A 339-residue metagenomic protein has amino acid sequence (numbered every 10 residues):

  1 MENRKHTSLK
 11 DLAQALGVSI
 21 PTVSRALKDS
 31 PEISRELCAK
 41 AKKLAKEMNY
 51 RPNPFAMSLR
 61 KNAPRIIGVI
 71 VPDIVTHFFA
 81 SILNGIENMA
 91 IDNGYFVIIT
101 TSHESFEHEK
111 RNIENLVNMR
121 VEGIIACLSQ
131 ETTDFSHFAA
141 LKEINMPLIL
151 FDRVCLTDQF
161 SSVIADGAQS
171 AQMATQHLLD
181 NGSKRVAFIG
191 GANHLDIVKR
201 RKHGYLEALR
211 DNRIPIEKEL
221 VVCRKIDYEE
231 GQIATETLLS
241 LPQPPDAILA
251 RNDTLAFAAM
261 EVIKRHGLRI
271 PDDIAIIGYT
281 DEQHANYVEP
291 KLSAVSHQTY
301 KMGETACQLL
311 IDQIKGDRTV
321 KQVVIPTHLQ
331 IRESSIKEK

Functional and structural regions predicted by a protein language model:
M1-R4, A15, E47, N88-N93 (+3 more regions): Bacterial carbohydrate/catabolite-sensing allosteric modules
M1-R65, K339: N-terminal helix-turn-helix DNA-binding module of bacterial transcription factors
E2-S8, K46-N84, D92-Y95, H103-E104 (+1 more regions): N-terminal helix-turn-helix/winged-helix DNA-binding helices and compositionally similar short basic alpha-helical
H6, P52-N53, F106-K110, T132-F135 (+1 more regions): Structural motif corresponding to alpha-helix initiation and N-cap regions
V69, I98-T100, I125-A126, F188 (+1 more regions): Short catalytic-loop micro-motif centered on adjacent basic/acidic residues
V71, L128, N252: Glycine-rich, N-terminal phosphate-binding loop of Rossmann-like dinucleotide-binding domains
D73-V75, H103-E104, S129-T132, A192-D196: Short histidine/acidic/glycine/proline-rich micro-motifs that form metal- and phosphate-coordinating active-site loops
N88-D134: Central regulatory/effector-binding core of bacterial HTH transcription factors
